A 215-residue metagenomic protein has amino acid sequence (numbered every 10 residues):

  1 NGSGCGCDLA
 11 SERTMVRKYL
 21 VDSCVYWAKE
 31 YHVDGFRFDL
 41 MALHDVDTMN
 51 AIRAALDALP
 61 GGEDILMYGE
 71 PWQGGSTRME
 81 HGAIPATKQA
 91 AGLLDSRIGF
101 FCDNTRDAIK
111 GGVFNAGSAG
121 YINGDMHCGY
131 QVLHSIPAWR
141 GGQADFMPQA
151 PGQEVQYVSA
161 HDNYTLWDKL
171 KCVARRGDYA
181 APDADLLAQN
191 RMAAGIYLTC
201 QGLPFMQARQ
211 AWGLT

Functional and structural regions predicted by a protein language model:
N1-Y31, R37-P60, I65-L66, T77-R78: Substrate-binding/active-site clefts of carbohydrate-active enzymes
A10, G35-F38, A180-D183, L187: Active-site oxyanion-binding pockets that recognize sulfate/phosphate
Y26, E30-D34, I196-L203: A structural motif corresponding to the C-terminal end of an alpha-helix and its immediate exit/capping segment
R53, E63-L214: Conserved alpha/beta catalytic core and glycan-binding cleft of carbohydrate-active enzymes
